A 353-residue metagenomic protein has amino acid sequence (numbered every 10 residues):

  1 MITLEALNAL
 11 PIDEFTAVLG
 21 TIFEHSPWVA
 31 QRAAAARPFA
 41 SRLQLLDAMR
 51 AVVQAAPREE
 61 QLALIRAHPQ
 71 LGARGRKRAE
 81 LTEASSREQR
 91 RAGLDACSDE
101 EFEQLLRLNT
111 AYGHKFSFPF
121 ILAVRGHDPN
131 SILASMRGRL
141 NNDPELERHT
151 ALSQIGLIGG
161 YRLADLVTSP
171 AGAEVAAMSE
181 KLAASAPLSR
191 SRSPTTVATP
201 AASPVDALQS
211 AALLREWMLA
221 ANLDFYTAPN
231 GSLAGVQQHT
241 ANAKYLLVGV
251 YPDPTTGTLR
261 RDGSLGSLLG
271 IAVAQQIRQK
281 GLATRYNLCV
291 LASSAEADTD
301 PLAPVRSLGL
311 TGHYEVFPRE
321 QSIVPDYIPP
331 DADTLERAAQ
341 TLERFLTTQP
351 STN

Functional and structural regions predicted by a protein language model:
M1-T21: Charged, compositionally biased N-terminal leader segments and the immediate start of the first structured element
N8-A9, F23, V29-L108, Y112 (+1 more regions): Aromatic-anchored, charged helix-turn/loop surface patch used as a conserved interaction hotspot
C97-E101, L105-L166: C-terminal non-catalytic interaction appendages of large macromolecular assemblies
T110-Y112, A201-S203, P252-R261, Y327-P330: A short glycine/serine-rich beta->alpha loop
G172-P204: N-terminal capping segment at the start of a domain
T195-Q238: A non-catalytic alpha/beta surface segment that caps or lines the substrate-entry region of metallo-dependent hydrolase
L233-L265: Catalytic-core environment of secreted peptidases
T255-I323, Q340-T347, S351-N353: Acidic/histidine-rich catalytic neighborhood of metal-dependent amide-processing enzymes
